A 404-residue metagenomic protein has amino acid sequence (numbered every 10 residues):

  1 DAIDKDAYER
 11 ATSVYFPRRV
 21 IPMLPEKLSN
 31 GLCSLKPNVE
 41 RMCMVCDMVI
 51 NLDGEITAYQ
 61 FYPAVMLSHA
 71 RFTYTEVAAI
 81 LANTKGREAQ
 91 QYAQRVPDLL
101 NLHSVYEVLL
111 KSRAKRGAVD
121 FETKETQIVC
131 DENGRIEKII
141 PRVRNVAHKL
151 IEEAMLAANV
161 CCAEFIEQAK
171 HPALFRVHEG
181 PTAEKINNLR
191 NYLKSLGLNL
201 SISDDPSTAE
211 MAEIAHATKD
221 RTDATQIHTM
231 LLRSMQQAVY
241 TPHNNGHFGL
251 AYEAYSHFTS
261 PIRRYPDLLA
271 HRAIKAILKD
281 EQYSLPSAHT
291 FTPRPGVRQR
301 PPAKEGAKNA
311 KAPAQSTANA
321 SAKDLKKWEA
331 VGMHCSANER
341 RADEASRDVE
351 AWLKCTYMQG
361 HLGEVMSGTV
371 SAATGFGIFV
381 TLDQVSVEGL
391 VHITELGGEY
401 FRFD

Functional and structural regions predicted by a protein language model:
D1-F403: Electropositive polyanion-binding surfaces
